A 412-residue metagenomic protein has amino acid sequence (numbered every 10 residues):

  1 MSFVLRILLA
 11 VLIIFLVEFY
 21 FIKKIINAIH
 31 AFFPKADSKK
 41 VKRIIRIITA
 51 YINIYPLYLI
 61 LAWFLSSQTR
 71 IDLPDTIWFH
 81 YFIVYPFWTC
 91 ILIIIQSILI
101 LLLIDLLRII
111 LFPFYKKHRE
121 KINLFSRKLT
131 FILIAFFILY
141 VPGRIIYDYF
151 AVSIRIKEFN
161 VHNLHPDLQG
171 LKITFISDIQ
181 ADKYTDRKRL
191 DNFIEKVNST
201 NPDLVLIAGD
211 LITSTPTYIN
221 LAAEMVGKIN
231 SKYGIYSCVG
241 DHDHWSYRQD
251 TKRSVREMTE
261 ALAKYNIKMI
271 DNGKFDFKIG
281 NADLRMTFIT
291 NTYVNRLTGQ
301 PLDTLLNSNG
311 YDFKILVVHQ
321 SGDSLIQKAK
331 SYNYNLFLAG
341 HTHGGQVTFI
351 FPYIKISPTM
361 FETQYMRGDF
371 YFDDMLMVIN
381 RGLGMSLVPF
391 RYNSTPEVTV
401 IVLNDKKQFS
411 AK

Functional and structural regions predicted by a protein language model:
M1-F150, S410: Non-catalytic terminal accessory segments
D75-W78, R144-I146, A151, N160 (+4 more regions): Short, functionally important structural connectors and interaction interfaces within domains
Y81, Y85, I156-G170: Short extracytoplasmic/periplasmic juxtamembrane "stem" segments immediately C-terminal to an N-terminal membrane anchor
F112, F159, N192-E195: Short amphipathic alpha-helical coupling elements at transmembrane boundaries
F137-N163, K183-K188: Hydrophobic alpha-helical transmembrane segments in integral membrane proteins
L164-K412: Soluble catalytic domains of enzymes that build or remodel membrane lipids, polysaccharides, and related
